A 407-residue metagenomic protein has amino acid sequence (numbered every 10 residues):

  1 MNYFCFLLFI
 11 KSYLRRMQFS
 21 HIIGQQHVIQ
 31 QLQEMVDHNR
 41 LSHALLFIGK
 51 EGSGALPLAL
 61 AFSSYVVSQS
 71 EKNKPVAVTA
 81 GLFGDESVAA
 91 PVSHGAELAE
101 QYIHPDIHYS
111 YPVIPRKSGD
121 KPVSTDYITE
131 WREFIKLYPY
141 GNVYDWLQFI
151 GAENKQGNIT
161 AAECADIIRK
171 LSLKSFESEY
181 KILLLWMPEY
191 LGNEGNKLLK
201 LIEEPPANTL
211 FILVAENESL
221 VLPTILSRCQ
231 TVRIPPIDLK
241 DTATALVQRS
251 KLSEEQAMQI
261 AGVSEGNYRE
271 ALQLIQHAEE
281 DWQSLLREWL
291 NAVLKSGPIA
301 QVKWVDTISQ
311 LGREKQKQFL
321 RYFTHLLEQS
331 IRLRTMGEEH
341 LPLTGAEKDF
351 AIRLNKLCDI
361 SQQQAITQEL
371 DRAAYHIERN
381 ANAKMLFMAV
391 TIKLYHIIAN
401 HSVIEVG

Functional and structural regions predicted by a protein language model:
Y3-R16: Short, Lys/Arg-enriched N-terminal segments with co-localized hydrophobic residues within the first ~10-30 amino acids
Y13-N193: Clamp-loader machinery-focused feature within the broader ASCE/P-loop NTPase space
Q18-A99, A207-L210, E216-G407: Charged, glycine-rich active-site and insertion segments that engage polyanionic ligands
R169, K200, S227: Conserved adenine-binding aromatic site and its adjacent loop/helix in ATP-hydrolyzing domains
S172, K197-A207: Conserved catalytic/switch belt of AAA+ P-loop NTPases
E177-I182, P206-I212: Loop/turn-to-beta-strand initiation segments
Y190, E204, L220: Residues immediately C-terminal
